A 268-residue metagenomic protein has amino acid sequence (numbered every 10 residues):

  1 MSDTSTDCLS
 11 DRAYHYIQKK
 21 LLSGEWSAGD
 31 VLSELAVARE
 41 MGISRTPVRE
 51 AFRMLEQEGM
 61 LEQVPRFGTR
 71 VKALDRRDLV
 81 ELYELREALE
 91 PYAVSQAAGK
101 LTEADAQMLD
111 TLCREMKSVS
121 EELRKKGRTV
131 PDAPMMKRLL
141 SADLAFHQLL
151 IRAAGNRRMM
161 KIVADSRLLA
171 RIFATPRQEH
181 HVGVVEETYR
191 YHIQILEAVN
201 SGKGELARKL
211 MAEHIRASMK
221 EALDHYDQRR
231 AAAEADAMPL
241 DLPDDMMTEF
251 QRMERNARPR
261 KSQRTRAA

Functional and structural regions predicted by a protein language model:
M1-K100, D224-A268: Short linear motifs at protein or domain termini
S5, P134-R138, G183: Short, surface-exposed alpha-helical recognition segments that flank or form part of ligand/macromolecule-binding
R77, L82, E103-P176, T188-S201 (+1 more regions): Conserved amphipathic alpha-helical segments that form helical-bundle/coiled-coil interaction surfaces
L168-A268: C-terminal all-alpha effector/ligand-binding and dimerization domain of prokaryotic HTH-type transcriptional repressors
